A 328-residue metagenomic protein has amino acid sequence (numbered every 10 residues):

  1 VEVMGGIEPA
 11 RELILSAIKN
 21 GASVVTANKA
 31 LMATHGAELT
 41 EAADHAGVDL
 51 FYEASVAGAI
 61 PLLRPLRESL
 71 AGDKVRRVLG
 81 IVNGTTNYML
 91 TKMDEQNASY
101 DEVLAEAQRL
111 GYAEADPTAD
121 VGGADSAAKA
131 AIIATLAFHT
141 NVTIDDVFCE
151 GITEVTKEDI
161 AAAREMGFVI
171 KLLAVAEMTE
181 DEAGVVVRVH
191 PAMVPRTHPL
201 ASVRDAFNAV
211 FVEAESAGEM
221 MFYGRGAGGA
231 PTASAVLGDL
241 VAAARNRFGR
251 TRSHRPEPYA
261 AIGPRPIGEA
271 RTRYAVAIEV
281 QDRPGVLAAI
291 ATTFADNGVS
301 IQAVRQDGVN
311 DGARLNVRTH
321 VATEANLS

Functional and structural regions predicted by a protein language model:
E2, V25-A27, L50-A54, R77-G80 (+2 more regions): General beta-strand structural signal in soluble alpha/beta enzymes
M4-N20, A27-S69: Rossmann-fold NAD(P)-binding glycine/threonine-rich loop
V24-V25, I301: A short hydrophobic/small-residue beta-strand
T34, A57, P61, D73 (+10 more regions): Conserved active-site and cofactor/substrate-binding residues in soluble primary-metabolism enzymes
D44-D125, I132: Rossmann-like NAD(P)H-binding beta-loop-alpha module
V103-S202, F207-A209: Substrate-binding/catalytic subdomain of NAD(P)-dependent oxidoreductase enzymes
R196, G218-M220, G224-A230: Glycine-rich phosphate/pyrophosphate-binding beta-alpha loops
A235, L240-S328: A conserved regulatory-domain signal marking ACT and ACT-like small-molecule sensing domains and adjacent regulatory
